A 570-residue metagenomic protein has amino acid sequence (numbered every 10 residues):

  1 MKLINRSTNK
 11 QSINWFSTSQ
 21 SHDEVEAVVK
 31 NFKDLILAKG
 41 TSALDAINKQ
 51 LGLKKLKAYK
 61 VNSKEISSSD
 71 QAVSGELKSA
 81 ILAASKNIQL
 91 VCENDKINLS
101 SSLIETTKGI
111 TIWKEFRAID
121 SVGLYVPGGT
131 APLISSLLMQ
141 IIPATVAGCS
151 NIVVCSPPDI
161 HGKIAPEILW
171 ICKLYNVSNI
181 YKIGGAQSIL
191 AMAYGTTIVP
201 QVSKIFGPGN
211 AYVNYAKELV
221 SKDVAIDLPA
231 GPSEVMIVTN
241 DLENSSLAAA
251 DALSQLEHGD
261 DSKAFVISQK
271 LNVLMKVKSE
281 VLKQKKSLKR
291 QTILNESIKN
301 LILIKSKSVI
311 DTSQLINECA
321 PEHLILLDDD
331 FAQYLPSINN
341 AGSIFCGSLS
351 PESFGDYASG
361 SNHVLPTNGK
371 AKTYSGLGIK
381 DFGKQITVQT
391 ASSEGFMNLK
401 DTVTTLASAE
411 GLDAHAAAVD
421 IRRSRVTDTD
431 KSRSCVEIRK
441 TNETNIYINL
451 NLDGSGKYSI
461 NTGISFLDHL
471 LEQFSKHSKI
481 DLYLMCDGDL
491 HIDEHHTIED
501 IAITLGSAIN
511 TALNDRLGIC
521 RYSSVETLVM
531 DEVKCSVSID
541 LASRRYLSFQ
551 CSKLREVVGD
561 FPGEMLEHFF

Functional and structural regions predicted by a protein language model:
M1-D120: N-terminal Rossmann-like NAD(P)+-binding subdomain of aldehyde/semialdehyde dehydrogenases
K2-T8, N179-G184, I302-S308: Short acidic-hydrophobic, aromatic-tinged amphipathic segments that line or gate anion-handling sites
K96-S121, S297-I302, L517-I539: Glycine/charge-rich, flexible interdomain linkers and switch-proximal surface loops that mediate coupling
I104-W170: Conserved small-residue-rich beta-alpha loop and adjacent elements that most often cradle the phosphate/pyrophosphate
L174-K263: Conserved NAD(P)+-binding/catalytic subdomain of aldehyde/semialdehyde dehydrogenases
S254, H258, V266-A341, T427-K431 (+2 more regions): A glycine- and small/hydrophobic-rich beta-loop-beta segment that serves as a flexible "lid/hinge" or phosphate-binding
N317-R423: C-terminal core of ALDH-fold dehydrogenases
T427-F570: Structural preference for solvent-exposed beta-strand-turn elements and adjacent flexible terminal/loop segments within
